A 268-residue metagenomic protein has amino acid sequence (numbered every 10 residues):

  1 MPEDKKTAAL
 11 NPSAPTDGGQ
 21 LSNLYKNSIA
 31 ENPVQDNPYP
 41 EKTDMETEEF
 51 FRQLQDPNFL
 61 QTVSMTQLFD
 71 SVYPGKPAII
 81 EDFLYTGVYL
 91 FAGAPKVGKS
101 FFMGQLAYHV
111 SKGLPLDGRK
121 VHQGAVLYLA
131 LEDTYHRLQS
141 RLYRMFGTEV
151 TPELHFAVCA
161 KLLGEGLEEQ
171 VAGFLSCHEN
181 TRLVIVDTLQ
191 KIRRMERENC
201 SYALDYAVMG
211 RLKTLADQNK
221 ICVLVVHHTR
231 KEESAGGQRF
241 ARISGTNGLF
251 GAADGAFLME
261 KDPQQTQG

Functional and structural regions predicted by a protein language model:
M1-P57: Short, small/acidic-rich helices and loops at N termini and domain boundaries of DNA replication/processing enzymes
D56-L60, T66-L68, P74-G75, I80 (+2 more regions): Conserved inter-motif catalytic segment of the P-loop NTP-binding fold
Y85-Y89, G124-A125: Pre-Walker A (Motif I) flank of P-loop NTPase domains
L90-A92, K96, S100-F101, L129 (+1 more regions): Phosphate-binding/switch region of NTP-binding enzymes
F102, L106: Hydrophobic positions on the alpha1 helix immediately C-terminal to the Walker A/P-loop
H109-Q123: Post-Walker A helix-loop "phosphate-sensing" segment adjacent to the P-loop in P-loop NTPases
